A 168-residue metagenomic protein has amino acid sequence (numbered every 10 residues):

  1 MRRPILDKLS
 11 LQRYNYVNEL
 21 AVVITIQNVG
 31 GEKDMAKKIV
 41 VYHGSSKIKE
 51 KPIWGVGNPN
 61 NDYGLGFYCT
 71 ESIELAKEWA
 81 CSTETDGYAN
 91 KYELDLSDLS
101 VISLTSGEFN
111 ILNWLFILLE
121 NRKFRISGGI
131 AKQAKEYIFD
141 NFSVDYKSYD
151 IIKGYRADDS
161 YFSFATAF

Functional and structural regions predicted by a protein language model:
D7, R13, V17-K37, N61-D62 (+2 more regions): Conserved NAD+-utilizing ADP-ribose enzyme module
I39-N60: Short aromatic-glycine-(Arg/Gly/Cys) micro-motifs in beta-strand/loop hairpins
V41-K47, G64-T70, A165: Short linear motifs at secondary-structure transitions and domain/linker junctions
N58-T83: Extended catalytic/binding region for NAD+/ADP-ribose chemistry, centered on the ART fold
N90: Catalytic core of tubulin tyrosine ligase-like
